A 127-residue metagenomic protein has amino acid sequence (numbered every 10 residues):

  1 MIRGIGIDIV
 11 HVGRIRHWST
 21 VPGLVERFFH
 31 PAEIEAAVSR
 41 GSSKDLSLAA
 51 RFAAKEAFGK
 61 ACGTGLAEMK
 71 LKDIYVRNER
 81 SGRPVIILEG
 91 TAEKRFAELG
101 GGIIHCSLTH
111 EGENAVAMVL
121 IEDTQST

Functional and structural regions predicted by a protein language model:
M1-T127: Core catalytic alpha/beta fold that binds nucleotide/phospho-ligands
